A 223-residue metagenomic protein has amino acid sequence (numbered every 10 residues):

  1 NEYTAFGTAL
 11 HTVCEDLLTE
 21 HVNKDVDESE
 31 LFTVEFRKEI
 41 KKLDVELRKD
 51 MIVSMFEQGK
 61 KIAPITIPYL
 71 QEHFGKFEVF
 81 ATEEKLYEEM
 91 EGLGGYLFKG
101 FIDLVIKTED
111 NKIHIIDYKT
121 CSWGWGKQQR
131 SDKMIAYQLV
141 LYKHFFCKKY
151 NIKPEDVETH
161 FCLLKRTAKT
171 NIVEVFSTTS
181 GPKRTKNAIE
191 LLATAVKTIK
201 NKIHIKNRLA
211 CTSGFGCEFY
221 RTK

Functional and structural regions predicted by a protein language model:
N1-K223: RecB-family 4Fe-4S metal-dependent nuclease core
